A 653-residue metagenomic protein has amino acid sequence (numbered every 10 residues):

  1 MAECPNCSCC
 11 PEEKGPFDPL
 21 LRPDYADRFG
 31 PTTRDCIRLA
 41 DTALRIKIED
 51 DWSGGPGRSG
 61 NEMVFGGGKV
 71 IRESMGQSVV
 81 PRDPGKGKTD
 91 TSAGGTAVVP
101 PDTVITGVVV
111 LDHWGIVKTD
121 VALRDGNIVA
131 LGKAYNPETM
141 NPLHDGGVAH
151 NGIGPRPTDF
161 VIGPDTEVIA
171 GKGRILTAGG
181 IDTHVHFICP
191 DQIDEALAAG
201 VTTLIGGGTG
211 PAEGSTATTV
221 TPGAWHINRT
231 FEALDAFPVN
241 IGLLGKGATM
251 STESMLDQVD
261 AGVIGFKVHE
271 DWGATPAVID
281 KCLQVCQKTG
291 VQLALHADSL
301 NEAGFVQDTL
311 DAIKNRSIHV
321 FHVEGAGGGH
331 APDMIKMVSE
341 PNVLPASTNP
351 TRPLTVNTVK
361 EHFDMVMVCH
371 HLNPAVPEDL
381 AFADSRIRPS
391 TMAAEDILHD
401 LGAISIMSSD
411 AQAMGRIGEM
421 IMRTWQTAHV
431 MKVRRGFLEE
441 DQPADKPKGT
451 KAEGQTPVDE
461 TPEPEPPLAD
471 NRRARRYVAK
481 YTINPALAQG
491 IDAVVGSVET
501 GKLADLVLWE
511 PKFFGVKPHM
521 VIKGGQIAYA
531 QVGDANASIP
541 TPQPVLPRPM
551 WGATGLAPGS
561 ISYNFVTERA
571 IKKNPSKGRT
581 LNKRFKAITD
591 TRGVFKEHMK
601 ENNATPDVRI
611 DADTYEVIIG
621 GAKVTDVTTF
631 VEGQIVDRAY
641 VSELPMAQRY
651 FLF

Functional and structural regions predicted by a protein language model:
M1-N151, T158, L197, T202-T203 (+2 more regions): Active-site microenvironment of metallo-dependent hydrolases
A2-G94, K133, D145-T177, I193-V278 (+3 more regions): Divalent-metal coordination cores built from histidine and acidic residues
V98-V104, D165, R174, I181: A short, charged/proline- and glycine-enriched loop that marks the coil->beta-strand transition at the N-terminal
L111, H186-I188, K246-M250, W272-G273 (+3 more regions): Short beta->alpha connector loops
A178-C189, L293-L300: Histidine-centered catalytic micro-motifs
L234, P238-G242, A294, R434-E439 (+1 more regions): Flexible, glycine/charged-enriched surface loops at secondary-structure junctions
G265-V478, L487-Q489, Q531: Active-site core of metal-dependent hydrolases
